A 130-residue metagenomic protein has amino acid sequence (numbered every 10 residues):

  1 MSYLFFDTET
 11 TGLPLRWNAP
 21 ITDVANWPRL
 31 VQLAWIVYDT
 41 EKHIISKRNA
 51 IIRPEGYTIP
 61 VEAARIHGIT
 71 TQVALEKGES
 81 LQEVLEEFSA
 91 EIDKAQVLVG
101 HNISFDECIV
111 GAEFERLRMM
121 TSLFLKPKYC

Functional and structural regions predicted by a protein language model:
M1-L117, S122-L123: Conserved non-catalytic scaffold segment of RNase H-like nuclease domains
L123-C130: A short, structured active-site edge motif that brings together acidic residues
